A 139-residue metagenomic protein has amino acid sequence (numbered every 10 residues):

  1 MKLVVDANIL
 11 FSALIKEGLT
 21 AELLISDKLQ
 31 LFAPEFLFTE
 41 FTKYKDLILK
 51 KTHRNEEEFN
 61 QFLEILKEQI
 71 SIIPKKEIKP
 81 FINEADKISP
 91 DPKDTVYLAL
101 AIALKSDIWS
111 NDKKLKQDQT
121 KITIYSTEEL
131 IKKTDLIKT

Functional and structural regions predicted by a protein language model:
M1-A33: Short, well-structured N-terminal submotif of metal-dependent ribonuclease cores
L10, L37, K114-L115: Alpha-helix capping/helix-boundary segments
S12-L14, E40, D118, K133: Residues that scaffold the ATP/ADP-binding catalytic core of kinase and kinase-like folds
E17-T20, I25, D46-L47, I122-Y125: Short, glycine/charged-enriched secondary-structure capping and boundary segments
S26-K28, E35-E84: PIN-domain endoribonuclease scaffold, especially VapC-family toxins
S71-D107, N111-K113: Active-site neighborhoods of divalent-metal-dependent phosphate/nucleic-acid chemistry enzymes
I102-T139: Acidic, PIN/NYN-like endoribonuclease modules and their adjacent C-terminal/linker elements
